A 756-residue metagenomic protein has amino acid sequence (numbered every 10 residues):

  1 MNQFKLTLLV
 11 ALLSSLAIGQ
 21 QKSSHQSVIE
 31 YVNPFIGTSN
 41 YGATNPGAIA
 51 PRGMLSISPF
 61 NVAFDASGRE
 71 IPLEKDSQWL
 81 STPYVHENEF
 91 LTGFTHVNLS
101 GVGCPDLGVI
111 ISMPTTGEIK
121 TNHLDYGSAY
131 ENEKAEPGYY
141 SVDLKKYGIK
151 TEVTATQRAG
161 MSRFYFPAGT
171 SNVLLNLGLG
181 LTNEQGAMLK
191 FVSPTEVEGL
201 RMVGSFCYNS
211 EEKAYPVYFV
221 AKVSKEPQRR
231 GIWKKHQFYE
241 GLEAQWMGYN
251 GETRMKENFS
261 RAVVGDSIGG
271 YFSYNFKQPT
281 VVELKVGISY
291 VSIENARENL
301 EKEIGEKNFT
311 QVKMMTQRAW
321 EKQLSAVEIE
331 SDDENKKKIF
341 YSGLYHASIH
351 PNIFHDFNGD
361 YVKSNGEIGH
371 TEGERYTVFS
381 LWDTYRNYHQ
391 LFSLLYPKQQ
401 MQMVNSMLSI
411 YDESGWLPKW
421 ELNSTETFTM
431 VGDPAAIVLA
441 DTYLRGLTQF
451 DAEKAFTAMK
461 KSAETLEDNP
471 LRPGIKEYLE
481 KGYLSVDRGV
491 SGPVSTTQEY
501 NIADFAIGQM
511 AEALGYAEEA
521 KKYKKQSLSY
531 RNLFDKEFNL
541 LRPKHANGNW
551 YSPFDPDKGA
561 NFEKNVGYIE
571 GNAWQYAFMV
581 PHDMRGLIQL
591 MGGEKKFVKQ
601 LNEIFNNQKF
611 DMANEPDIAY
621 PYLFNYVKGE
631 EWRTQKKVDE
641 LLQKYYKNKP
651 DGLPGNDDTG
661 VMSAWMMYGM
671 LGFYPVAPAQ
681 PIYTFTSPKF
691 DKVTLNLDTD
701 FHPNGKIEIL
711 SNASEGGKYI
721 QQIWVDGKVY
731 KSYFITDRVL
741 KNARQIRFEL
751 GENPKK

Functional and structural regions predicted by a protein language model:
M1-S23: Bacterial Sec-dependent N-terminal signal peptides
Q21-I437, Y443-Q498, Q509-N532, F538-Q575 (+7 more regions): Accessory carbohydrate-recognition regions in carbohydrate-active enzymes
A503: ATP-dependent phospho-/nucleotidyl transfer catalytic cores
K706-E715: Short aromatic-glycine motifs in intrinsically disordered, low-complexity regions
